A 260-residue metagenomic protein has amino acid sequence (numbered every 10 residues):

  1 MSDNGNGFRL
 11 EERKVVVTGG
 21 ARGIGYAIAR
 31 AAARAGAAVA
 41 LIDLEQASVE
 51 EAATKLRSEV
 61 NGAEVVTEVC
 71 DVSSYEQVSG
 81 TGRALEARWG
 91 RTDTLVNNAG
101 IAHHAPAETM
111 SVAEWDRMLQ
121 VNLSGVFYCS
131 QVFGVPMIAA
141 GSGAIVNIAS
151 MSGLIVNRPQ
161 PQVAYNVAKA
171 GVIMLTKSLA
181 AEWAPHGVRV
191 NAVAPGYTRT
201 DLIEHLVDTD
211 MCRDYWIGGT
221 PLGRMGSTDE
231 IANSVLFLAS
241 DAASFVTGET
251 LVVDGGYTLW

Functional and structural regions predicted by a protein language model:
S2-G7, I24, L236, T247-W260: Short C-terminal tail/terminal secondary-structure segment of NAD(P)H-dependent dehydrogenase/reductase domains
G7-V39: Canonical Rossmann dinucleotide-binding motif of NAD(H)/NADP(H)-dependent dehydrogenases/reductases, specifically
Q46-A47, V69-G80, V112, D229-E230: The beta1-alpha1 cofactor-binding region of Rossmann-like NAD(H)/NADP(H)-dependent oxidoreductases
P106-A107, E114-L119, I145, W216: Substrate-binding pocket helix/loop in short-chain dehydrogenase/reductase
S130, A168, T176: Active-site helix of classical SDR
V135, A181-P185, S244: Alpha-helical segment proximal to the catalytic Tyr-Lys
S150: Residue(s) in the substrate-gating loop at a strand-loop-helix junction that position the organic substrate next
